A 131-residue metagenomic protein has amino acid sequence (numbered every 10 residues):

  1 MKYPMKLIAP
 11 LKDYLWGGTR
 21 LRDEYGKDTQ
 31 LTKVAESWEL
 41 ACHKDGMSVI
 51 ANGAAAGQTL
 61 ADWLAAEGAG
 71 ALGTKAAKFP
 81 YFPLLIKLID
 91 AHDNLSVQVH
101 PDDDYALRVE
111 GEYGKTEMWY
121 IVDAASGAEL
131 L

Functional and structural regions predicted by a protein language model:
M1-L131: Transition-metal
